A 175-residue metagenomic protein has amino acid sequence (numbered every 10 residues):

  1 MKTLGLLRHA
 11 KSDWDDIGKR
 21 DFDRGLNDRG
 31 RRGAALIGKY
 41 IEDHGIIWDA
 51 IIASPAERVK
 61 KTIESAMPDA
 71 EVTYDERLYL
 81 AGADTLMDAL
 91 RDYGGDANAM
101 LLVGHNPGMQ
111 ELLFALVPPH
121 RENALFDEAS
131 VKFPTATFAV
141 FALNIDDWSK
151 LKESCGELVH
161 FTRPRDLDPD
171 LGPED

Functional and structural regions predicted by a protein language model:
M1-K2, A97, T135, C155: A structure-centric signal for secondary-structure junctions around beta-strands
K2-T85, M109, A115-E122, F133 (+1 more regions): Active-site-proximal alpha-helix that buttresses catalytic centers in soluble enzyme cores
L4, G95-G104: Generic beta-sheet signal
H44-I46, Y93-N98: Glycine-rich phosphate-binding loop signature in dinucleotide/nucleotide-binding domains
M87-Y93: Short, surface-exposed amphipathic charged segments that create phosphate/polyanion-binding patches used for binding
R91, Q110-P118, A139-A142: A broadly conserved amphipathic alpha-helix scaffold signal in soluble, globular proteins
H120-V159: Domain-level recognition of soluble alpha/beta enzyme cores, biased toward histidine phosphatases/phosphomutases
K150, S154-D175: Charged phosphate-binding loop/patch that engages nucleotide di/tri-phosphates or the phosphate backbone of nucleic
